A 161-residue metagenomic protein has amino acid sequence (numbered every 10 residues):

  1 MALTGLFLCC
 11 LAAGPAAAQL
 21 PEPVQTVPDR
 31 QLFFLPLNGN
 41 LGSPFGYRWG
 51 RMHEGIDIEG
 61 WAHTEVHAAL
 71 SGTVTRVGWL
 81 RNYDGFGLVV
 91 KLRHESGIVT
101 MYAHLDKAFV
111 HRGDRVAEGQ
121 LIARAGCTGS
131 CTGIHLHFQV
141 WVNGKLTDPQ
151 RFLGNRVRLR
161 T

Functional and structural regions predicted by a protein language model:
M1-F45, W49-R51, G60, A69 (+2 more regions): Polar/charged, compositionally biased leader and regulatory segments
L41, I58, G72, G119 (+2 more regions): Terminal peptide-recognition signature
G42, E59, T73-G78, D106 (+1 more regions): Conserved positions in beta-strands of structured domains
H53, A68-F109, H135, Q139: Zn2+-dependent peptidoglycan hydrolase active-site motif and core
I58, L88-L92, A117-C131, F138: Short hydrophobic beta/alpha edge segments that flank linear recognition/processing sites
W61-A62, G133: Short, small/polar residue-rich loop motifs at catalytic or cofactor-binding pockets
E65-R76, V110-A125: Short, well-structured beta-strand-loop connectors
A103, W141-T161: Short peripheral tails and domain-boundary helices/loops at the edges of structured domains
